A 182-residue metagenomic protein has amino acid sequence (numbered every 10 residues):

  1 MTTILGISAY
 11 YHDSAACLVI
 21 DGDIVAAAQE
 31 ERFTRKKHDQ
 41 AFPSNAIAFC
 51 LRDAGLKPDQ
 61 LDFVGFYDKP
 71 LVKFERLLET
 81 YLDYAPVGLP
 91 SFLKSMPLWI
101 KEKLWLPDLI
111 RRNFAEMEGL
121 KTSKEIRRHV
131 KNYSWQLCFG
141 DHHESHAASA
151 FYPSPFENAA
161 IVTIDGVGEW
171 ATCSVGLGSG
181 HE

Functional and structural regions predicted by a protein language model:
M1-E182: Short acidic/glycine-rich loops and adjacent helix/strand connectors that line catalytic pockets where negatively
